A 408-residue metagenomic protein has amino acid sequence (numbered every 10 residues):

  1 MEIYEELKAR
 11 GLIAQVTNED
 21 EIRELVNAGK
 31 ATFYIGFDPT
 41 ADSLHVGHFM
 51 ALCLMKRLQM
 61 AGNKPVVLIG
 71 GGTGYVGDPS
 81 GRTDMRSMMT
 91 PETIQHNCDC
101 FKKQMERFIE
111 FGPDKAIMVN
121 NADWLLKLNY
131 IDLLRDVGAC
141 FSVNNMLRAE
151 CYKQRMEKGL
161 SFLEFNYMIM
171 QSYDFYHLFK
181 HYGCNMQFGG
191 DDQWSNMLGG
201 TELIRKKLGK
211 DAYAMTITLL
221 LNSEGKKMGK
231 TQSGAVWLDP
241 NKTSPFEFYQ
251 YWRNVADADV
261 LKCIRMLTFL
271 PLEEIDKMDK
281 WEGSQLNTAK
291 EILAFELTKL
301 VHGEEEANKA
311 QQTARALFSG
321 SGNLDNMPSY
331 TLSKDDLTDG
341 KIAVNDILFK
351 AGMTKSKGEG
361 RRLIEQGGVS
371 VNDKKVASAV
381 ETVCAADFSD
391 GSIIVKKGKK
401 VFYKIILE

Functional and structural regions predicted by a protein language model:
M1-Q193, L198-T201, L208-Y213, K226 (+1 more regions): NTP-dependent nucleotidyl-transfer catalytic core
I204-E408: Conserved nucleotide- and phosphate/pyrophosphate-binding catalytic cores in adenylate/nucleotidyl-handling enzymes
